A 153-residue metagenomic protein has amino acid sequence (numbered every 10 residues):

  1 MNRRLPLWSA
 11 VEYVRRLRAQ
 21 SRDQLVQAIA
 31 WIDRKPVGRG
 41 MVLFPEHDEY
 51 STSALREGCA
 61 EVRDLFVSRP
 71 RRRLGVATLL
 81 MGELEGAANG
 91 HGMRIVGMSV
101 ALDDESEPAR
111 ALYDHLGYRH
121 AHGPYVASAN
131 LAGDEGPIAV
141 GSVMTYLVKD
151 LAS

Functional and structural regions predicted by a protein language model:
N2-D33, R39-M41, E49: Active-site rim helix/loop that mediates acceptor-substrate recognition in acyltransferases
L25, V140-L147: Short hydrophobic/aromatic beta-strand or adjacent loop that forms the aromatic wall/cage of a ligand/substrate-binding
A28, G38-V42, A60, L65 (+1 more regions): Conserved GNAT-family N-acetyltransferase fold
S51-R69: Conserved acetyl-CoA binding element of GNAT-fold acetyltransferases
V67, R73-G86, A111, H115: Conserved acetyl-CoA-binding loop-helix of GNAT-fold acetyltransferases
A88-L102: Conserved GNAT acetyl-CoA-binding A-motif
M98-R110, Y125-L131: Conserved beta-strand-loop-alpha-helix junction that forms the acyl-donor binding cleft
Y113-G123: Conserved acetyl-CoA-binding loop of GNAT-fold acetyltransferases
